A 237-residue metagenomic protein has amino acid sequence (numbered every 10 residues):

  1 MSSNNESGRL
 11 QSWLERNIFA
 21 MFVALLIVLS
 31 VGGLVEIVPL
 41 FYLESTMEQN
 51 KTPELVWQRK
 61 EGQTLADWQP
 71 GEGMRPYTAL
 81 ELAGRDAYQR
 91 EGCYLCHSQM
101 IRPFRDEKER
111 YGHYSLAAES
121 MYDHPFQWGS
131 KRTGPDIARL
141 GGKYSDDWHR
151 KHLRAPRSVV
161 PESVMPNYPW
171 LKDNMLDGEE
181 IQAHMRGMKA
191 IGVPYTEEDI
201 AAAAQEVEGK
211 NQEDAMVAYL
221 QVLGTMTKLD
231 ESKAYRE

Functional and structural regions predicted by a protein language model:
M1-P76, I191-T196, Y219-E237: Post-cleavage N-terminal segment of exported redox proteins
L25-S30, E109-E213: Electron-transfer interface patches adjacent to heme c in soluble/periplasmic c-type cytochromes and di-/multiheme
V35-S45, S98-D106, N167-I181, M185: Short, solvent-exposed beta-strand-terminating loops
E54-Q89, P103-F104, K108, T133 (+2 more regions): Electrostatic cytochrome c docking/interface patches
P76-M100, H113-L116, M216: Sequence/structural segment immediately N-terminal to covalent heme-attachment motifs in c-type and related
L82, D86, Y94, P135 (+3 more regions): Solvent-exposed, polar/charged alpha-helical surfaces in well-ordered, non-transmembrane soluble domains, broadly
R90, C96-P103, G142, R154-A155 (+2 more regions): Detector for the c-type heme attachment site
C96-S98, E162-Y168, T227-R236: Surface-exposed patches in mature extracellular/periplasmic domains of secreted proteins
